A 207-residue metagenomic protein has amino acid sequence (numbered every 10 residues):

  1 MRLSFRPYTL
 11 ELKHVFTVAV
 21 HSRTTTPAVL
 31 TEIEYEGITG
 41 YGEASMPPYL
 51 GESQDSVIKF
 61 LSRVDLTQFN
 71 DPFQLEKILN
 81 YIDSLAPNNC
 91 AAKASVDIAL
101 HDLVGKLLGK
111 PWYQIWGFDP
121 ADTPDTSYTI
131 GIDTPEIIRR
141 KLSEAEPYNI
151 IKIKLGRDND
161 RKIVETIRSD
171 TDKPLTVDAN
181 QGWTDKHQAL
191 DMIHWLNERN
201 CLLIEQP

Functional and structural regions predicted by a protein language model:
M1-L50: Structured beta-strand/loop patches that form or line metal/cofactor-binding pockets in enzymes
P7-T9, K13-V15, L79, K93 (+3 more regions): Generic secondary-structure boundary/loop-capping signal
V15, Y41-E43, E52-Q54, E136-I138 (+1 more regions): Short acidic, gly/pro-rich beta-turn/loop elements at beta-sheet edges and active-site/ligand-binding grooves
H21-R23, D55, G117-P120: Short capping/connector residues at structural and topological boundaries
T26-A28, A91, A121-D125: Sequence-level motif detector for i,i+2 pairs with an aromatic at +2
T31, G37, V96, G109 (+3 more regions): Conserved, mostly hydrophobic/aromatic
I33-Y35, T39-L107: Metal- or metallocofactor-binding catalytic centers and their adjacent structured scaffolds across diverse enzyme
W112-P207: Metal-dependent enolase-superfamily TIM-barrel catalytic cores that perform enediolate-based chemistry
